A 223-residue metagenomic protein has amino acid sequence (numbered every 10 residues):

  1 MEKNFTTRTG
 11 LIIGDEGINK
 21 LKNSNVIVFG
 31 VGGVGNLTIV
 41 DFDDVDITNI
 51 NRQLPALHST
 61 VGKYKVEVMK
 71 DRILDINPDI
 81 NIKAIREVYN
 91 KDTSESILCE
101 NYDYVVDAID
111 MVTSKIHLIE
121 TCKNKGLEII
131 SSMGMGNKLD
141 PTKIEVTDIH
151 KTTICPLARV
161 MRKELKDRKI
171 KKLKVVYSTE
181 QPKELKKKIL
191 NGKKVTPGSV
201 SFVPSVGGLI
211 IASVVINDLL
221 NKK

Functional and structural regions predicted by a protein language model:
M1-I27: N-terminal charged helix/coil linker that caps or initiates catalytic domains
E2, K22-N25, F29, L98-Y104 (+5 more regions): Glycine-rich phosphate/adenylate-binding loop
N19-D41, D46: Glycine-rich adenosine-cofactor-binding loop
I39-N77: Glycine-rich phosphate-binding loop and adjoining beta1-alpha1-beta2 segment of Rossmann-like nucleotide-binding folds
D43, G134, M161: Active-site glycine-centered loops adjacent to acidic/histidine catalytic or metal-binding residues that shape
V45-T48, G136-P141: Short gly/pro/ser/thr-enriched loop/turn and capping motifs at secondary-structure boundaries
I85-S94: Conserved SAM/SAH-binding loop
H117-T121: A short acidic, amphipathic alpha-helical/loop segment
